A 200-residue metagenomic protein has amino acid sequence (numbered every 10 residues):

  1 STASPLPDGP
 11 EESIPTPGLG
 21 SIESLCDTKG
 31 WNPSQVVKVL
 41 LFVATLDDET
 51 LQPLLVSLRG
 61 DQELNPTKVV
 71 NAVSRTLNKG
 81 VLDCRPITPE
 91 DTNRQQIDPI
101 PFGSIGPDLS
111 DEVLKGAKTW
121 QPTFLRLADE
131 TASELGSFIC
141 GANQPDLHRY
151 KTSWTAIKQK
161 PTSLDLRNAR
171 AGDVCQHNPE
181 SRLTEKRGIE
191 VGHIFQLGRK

Functional and structural regions predicted by a protein language model:
S1-K200: Extended, low-hydrophobicity, polar/charged segments
